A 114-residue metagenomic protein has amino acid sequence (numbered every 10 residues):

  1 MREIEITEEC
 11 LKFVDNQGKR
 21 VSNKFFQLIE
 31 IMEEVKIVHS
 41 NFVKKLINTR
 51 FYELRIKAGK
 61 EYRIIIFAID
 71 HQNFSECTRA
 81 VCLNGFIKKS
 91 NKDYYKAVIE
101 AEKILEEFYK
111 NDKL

Functional and structural regions predicted by a protein language model:
M1-Y62, Q72-T78, I87-L114: Basic, Lys/Arg-enriched alpha-helical interface segments
L83: Conserved catalytic cores of phosphodiester-cleaving nucleases, focusing on short active-site segments
